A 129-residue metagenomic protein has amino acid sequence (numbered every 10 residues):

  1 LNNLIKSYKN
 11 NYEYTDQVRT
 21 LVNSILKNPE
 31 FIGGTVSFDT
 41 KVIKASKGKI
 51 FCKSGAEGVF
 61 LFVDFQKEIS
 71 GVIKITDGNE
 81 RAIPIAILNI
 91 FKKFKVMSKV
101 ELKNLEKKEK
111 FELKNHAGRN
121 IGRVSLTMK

Functional and structural regions predicted by a protein language model:
N2, K6-K129: Structured C-terminal helix/loop/strand segments within mature extracytoplasmic catalytic/sensor domains
